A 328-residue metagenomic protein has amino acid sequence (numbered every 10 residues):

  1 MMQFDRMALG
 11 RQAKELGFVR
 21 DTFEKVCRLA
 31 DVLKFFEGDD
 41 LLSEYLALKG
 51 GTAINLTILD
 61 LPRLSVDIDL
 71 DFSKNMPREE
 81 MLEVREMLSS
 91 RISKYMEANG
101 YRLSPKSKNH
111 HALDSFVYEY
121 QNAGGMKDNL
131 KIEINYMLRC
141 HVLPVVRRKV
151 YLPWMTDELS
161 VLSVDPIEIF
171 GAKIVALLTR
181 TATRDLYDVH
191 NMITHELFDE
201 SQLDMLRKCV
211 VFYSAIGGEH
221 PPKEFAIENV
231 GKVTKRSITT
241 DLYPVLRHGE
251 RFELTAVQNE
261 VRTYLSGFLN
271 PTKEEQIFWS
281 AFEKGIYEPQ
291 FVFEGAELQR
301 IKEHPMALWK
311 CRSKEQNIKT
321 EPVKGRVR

Functional and structural regions predicted by a protein language model:
M1-L46, L56-P62, V66-I68, F72-R328: Structured mid-to-C-terminal alpha-helical surface segments
G51: Active-site glycine-centered loops adjacent to acidic/histidine catalytic or metal-binding residues that shape
